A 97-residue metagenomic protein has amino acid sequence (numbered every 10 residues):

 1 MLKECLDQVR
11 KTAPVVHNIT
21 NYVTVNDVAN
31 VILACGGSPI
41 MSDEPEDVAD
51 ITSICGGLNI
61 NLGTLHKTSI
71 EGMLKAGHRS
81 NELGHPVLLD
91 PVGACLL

Functional and structural regions predicted by a protein language model:
M1-M41: Glycine-rich phosphate/adenosyl-contacting loop at the front of the ribokinase-like
I19-Y22, C35, E44, N61-G63 (+1 more regions): Fold-independent oxyanion-binding glycine-rich loops and adjacent beta-strand/coil segments at enzyme active sites
P39-A49: Active-site-flanking structural segment that lines cofactor/substrate pockets
V48-T52, G56-L97: Glycine-rich phosphate/dinucleotide-binding loop and adjoining beta-alpha-beta core of small-molecule
